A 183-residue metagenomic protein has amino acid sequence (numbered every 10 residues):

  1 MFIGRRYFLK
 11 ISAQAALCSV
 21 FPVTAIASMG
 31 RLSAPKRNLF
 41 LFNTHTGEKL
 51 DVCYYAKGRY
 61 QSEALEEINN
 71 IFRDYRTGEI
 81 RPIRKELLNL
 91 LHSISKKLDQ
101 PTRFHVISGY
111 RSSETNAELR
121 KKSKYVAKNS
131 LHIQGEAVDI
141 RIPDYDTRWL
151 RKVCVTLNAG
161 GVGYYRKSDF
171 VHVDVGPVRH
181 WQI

Functional and structural regions predicted by a protein language model:
M1-S19: N-terminal secretory signal peptides and thylakoid transit peptides that target proteins across membranes
F2, R37-F42, Y125-I183: Catalytic cores and adjacent binding grooves of peptidoglycan-active enzymes
P22-V52: C-terminal segment of N-terminal export signals and the immediately downstream linker at the start of the mature
R59-H105: Active-site acidic/histidine clusters and adjacent loop/turn architecture that either coordinate catalytic ions
L88-H92, N116, T147, R151: Extracytoplasmic/secreted envelope proteins and their assembly/folding machinery, especially bacterial periplasmic
I94-L98, T102, E114, D144 (+1 more regions): Sec/Tat-exported extracytoplasmic proteins
R103-A117: Acidic helix-start/capping segments at beta-turn-to-alpha-helix junctions
E114-K128: Charged, often glycine-rich, active-site loop that binds/positions anionic groups
